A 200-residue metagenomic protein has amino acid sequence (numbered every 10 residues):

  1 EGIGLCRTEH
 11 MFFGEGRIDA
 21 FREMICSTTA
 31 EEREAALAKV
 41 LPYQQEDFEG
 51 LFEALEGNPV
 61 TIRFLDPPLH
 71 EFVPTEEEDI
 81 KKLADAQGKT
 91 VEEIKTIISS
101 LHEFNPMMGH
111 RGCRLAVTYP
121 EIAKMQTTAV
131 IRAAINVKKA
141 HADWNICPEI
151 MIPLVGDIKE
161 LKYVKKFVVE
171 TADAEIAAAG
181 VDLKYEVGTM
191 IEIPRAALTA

Functional and structural regions predicted by a protein language model:
E1-A200: Conserved alpha/beta-domain cores
